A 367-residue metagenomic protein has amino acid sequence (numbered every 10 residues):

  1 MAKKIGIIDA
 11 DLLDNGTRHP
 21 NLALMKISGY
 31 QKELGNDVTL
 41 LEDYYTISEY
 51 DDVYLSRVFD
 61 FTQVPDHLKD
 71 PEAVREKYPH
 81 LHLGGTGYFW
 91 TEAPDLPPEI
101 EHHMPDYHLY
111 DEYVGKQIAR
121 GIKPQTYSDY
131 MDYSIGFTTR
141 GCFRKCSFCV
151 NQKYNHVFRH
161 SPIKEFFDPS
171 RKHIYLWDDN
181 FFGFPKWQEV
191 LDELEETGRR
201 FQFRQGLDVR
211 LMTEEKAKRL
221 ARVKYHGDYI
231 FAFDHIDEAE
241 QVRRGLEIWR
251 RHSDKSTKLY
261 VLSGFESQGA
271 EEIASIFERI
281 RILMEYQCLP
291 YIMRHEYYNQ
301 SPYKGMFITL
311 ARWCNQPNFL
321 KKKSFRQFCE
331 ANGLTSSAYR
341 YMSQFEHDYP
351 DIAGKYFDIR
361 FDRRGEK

Functional and structural regions predicted by a protein language model:
M1-L83, G87-E92: A short, structured N-terminal alpha-helical element that caps or precedes a catalytic domain
A2-G6, D132, K145, H173: Residues that mark the start of a beta-strand
I7-A10, Y54-D60, V150-G245, K255-F265 (+1 more regions): Core AdoMet radical
R18, L22-A23, S128-E165: Canonical Radical SAM [4Fe-4S] cluster-binding loop centered on the CxxxCxxC motif and its immediate flanking residues
K32, R75, E195, R250 (+1 more regions): Anion (oxyanion) recognition and catalysis
V74-L81, R199, S253-K255, C288: A short helix->loop->beta-strand "cap" motif at the edges of active sites that frequently abuts
M104-S128: A charged, well-structured terminal subsegment
V223, D228-I230, D237-K367: A structural motif corresponding to the C-terminal lobe/cap of the Radical SAM core domain
